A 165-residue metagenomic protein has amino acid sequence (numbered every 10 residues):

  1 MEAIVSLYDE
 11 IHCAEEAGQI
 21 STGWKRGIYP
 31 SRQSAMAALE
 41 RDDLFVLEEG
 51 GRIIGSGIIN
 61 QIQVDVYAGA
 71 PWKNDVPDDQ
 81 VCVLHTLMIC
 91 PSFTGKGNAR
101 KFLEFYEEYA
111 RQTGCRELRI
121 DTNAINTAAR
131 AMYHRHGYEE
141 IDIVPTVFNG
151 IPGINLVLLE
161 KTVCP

Functional and structural regions predicted by a protein language model:
M1-S6: A short beta-loop-alpha structural element at the N-terminal edge of CoA-dependent acyl/N-acetyltransferase catalytic
C13-S34: Conserved GNAT-fold acetyl-CoA-binding loop/helix
Q33-V46, I62-V66, V83: A short helix-loop-beta-strand connector motif used in the catalytic cores of GNAT acetyltransferases and, in some
D42-G57: Conserved beta-hairpin
I58-T86, P91-T94, V147-P152: Conserved acyl-donor/pantetheine-binding loop and adjacent beta-alpha core of acyl/acetyltransferases and related
V76-D78, R116, N123-T127, H134-H136 (+1 more regions): C-terminal "cap" of GNAT-fold acetyltransferases
I89, G95-E108, A131-R135: Conserved acetyl-CoA-binding loop-helix of GNAT-fold acetyltransferases
L103, A110-T122: Conserved GNAT acetyl-CoA-binding A-motif
